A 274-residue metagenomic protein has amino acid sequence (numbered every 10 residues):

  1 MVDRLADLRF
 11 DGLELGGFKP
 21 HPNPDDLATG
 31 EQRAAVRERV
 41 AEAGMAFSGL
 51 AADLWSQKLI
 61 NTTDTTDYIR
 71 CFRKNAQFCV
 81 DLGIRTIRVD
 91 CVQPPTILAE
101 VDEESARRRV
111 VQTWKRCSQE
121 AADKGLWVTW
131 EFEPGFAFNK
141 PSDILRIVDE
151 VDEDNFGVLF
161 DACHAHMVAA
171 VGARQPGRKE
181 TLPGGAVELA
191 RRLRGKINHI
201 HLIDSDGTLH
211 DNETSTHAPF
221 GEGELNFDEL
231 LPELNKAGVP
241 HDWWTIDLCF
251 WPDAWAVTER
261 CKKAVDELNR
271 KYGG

Functional and structural regions predicted by a protein language model:
M1-T86, K115, E153-G157, P232 (+1 more regions): N-terminal pre-domain/capping segments
L13, L50, K115-P219, E224: Acidic/histidine-rich catalytic cores of soluble enzymes
E14-L15, F47-A52, R85-V92, L126-E131 (+1 more regions): Short beta-strand segments at enzyme active-site cores
F18-Q32, S56-T66, P94-A99, P134-K140 (+4 more regions): Acidic-and-aromatic substrate-binding clefts and catalytic sites of carbohydrate-active enzymes
G30-A34, T62-R73, E100, E104-Q112 (+7 more regions): Non-membrane alpha-helical structural segments and their capping/turn regions in soluble enzymes
A41-E42, K58-F160: Active-site acidic/histidine proton-transfer and metal-coordination neighborhood in alpha/beta enzyme cores
L202-D204, W243-W251: Short acidic/histidine-rich active-site segments
G223, L230, N235-A237, D242-I246: H/E-rich (His + Asp/Glu) clusters that bind or coordinate divalent metals
